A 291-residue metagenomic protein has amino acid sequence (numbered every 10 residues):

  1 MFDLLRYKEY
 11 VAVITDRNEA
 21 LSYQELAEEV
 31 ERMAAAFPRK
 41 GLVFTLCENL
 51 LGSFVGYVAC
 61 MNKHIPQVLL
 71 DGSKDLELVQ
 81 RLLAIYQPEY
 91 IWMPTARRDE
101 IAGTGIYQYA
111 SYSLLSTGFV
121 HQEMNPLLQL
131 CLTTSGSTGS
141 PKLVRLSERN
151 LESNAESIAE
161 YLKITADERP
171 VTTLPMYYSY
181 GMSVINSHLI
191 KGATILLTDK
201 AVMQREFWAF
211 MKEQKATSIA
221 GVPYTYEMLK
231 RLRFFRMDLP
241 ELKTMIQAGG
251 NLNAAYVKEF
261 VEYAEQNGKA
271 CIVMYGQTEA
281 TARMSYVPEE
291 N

Functional and structural regions predicted by a protein language model:
L5-E9, S116-T133, S140, K163-R169: Conserved pre-ATP/AMP-binding loop-to-beta segment of ANL
R6-F37, E77-Q80, L146-R149: Conserved AMP-binding/adenylate-forming core of the ANL superfamily
S22, H121, L128-E156: Conserved AMP-binding A3 loop
A27, C47-V58, T173-K191, A201: Conserved coil-to-alpha-helix start sites within the AMP-binding
E29, C47-E48, V68-L83, A193-Q214: ATP-dependent adenylate-forming carboxylate-activation enzymes
R32-S73, T173: Conserved AMP-binding/adenylate-forming
E152-R169, S179-S218: Conserved AMP-binding/adenylation subdomain of ANL enzymes
A216-G221, K230-N291: Gly/Ser/Thr-rich phosphate-binding loop
